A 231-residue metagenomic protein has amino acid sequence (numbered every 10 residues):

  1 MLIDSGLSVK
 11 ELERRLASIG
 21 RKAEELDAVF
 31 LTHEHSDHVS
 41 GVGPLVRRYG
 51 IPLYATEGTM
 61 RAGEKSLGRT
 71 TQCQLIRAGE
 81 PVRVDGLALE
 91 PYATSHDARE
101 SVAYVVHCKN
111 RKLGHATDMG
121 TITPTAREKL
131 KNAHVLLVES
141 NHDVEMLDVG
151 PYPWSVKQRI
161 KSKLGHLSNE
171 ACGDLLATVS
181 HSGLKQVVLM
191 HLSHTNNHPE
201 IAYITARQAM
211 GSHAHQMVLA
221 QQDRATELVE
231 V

Functional and structural regions predicted by a protein language model:
M1-I19, V102-T117, V135: Conserved beta-strand hairpin/beta-sheet module of binuclear metal-dependent hydrolase folds, prominently
I3-G6, L26-E34, Y54-E57, G114-T117 (+3 more regions): Active-site neighborhood of phospho(di)ester-bond hydrolases with catalytic His/Asp-centered motifs
V9-A55: Active-site metal-binding motif and surrounding structural segment of the metallo-beta-lactamase
H35-V39, M60-A62, A98-R99, T121-P124 (+2 more regions): Active-site environment of divalent metal-dependent phosphoester hydrolases
S40-Y49, A62-K65, N197-I204: Metal-dependent catalytic neighborhoods of phosphoester/phosphodiester hydrolases
A55-R111: Metallo-beta-lactamase
E80, G86-P91, S95-H96, C108-L113 (+2 more regions): Conserved catalytic scaffold of divalent metal-dependent phosphoesterases
P124-Q221: Cap/insert and terminal regions of metallo-dependent hydrolase folds
